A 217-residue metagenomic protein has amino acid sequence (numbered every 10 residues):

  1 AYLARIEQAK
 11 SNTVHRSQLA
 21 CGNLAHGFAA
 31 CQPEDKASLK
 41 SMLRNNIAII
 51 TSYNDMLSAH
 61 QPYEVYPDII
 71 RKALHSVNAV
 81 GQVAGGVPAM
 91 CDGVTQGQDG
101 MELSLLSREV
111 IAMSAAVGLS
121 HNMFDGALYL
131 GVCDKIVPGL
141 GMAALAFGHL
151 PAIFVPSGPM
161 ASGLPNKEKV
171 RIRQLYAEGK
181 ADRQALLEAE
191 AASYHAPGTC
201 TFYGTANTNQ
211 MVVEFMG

Functional and structural regions predicted by a protein language model:
A1-G217: Metallocofactor- and cofactor-centric catalytic cores in central/energy metabolism, strongly enriched
